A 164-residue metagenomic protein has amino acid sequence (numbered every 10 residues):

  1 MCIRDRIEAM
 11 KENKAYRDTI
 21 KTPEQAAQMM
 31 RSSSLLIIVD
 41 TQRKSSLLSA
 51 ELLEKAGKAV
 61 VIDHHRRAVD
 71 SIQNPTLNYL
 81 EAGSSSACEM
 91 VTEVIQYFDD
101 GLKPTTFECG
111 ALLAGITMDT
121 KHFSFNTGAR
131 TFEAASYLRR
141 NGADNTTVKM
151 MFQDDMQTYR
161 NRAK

Functional and structural regions predicted by a protein language model:
R4-A15, A27-L35, L113, T117-K164: Hydrophobic helix-and-loop "lid/oligomerization" segment in the mid-to-C-terminal part of catalytic domains
D5-R6, S34-R43, V60-I62, T76-S86 (+2 more regions): Noncatalytic linker/hinge segments flanking ATPase motor cores
A15-L77: Active-site cofactor/cluster-binding pocket
K21-Q25, C109, Q153: Residue-level signal for alpha-helical context at structural boundaries
H64-A135: Short alpha-helices
